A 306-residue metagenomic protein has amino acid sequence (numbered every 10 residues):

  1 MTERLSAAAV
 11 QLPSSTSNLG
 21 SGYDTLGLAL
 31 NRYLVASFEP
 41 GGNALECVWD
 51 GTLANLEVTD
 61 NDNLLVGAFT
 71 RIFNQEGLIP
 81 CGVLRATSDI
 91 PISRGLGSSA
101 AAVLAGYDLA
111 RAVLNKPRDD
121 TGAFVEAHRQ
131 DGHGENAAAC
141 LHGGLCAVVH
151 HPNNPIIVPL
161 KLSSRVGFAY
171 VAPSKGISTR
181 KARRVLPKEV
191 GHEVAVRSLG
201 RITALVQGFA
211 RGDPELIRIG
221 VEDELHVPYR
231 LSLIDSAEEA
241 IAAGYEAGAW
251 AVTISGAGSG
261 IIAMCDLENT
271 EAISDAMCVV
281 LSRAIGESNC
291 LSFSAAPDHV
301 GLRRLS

Functional and structural regions predicted by a protein language model:
M1-R94, D108, A112-P117, P297-V300 (+1 more regions): ATP-binding N-lobe of GHMP and related small-molecule kinases
S14, R32, G42, G144 (+4 more regions): Glycine-rich beta-alpha junction loops
D24-G27, H128-Q130, G134-A138, P155-K161 (+2 more regions): A generic local secondary-structure boundary/capping motif
A44-E46, E57, T179, E268-D275: Short, conserved charged micro-motifs
L78-I156: Gly/Ser-rich oxyanion-binding loop with an adjacent helix/lid that shapes the negatively charged ligand pocket
H150, P173, A263-L267: Short beta-strand-to-loop capping motifs
A169-S232: Active-site rim beta-loop-alpha module in soluble metabolic enzymes
F209-S306: Glycine-rich, charge-dense phosphate/pyrophosphate-binding loop(s) and the adjacent flexible "lid"/catalytic subdomain
